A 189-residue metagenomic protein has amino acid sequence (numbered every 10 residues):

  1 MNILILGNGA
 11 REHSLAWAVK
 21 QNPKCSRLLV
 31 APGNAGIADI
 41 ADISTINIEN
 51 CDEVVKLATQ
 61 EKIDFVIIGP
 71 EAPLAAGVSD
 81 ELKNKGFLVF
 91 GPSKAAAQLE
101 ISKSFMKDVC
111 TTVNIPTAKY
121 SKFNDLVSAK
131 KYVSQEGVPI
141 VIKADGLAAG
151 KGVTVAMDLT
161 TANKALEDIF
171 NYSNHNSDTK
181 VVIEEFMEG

Functional and structural regions predicted by a protein language model:
M1-K94: ATP-binding N-terminal substructure of ATP-dependent carboxylate-amine bond-forming enzymes
G7, F123, V153-D158: Short beta-strand-to-turn element immediately C-terminal to the catalytic PLP-Schiff-base lysine in fold type I
Q21, G36-A38, Q60, F90 (+5 more regions): Solvent-exposed alpha-helices and their adjacent loops that cap or buttress functional pockets in soluble metabolic
N47-N50, S102, D125-L126, D158: Acidic/polar helix N-cap motif
F65, P116-K119, P139-V141, A156-G189: Conserved ATP-binding module of the ATP-grasp superfamily
P92-G152: A conserved helix-loop-beta module that forms one wall/lid of the active-site cleft in ATP-utilizing catalytic domains
